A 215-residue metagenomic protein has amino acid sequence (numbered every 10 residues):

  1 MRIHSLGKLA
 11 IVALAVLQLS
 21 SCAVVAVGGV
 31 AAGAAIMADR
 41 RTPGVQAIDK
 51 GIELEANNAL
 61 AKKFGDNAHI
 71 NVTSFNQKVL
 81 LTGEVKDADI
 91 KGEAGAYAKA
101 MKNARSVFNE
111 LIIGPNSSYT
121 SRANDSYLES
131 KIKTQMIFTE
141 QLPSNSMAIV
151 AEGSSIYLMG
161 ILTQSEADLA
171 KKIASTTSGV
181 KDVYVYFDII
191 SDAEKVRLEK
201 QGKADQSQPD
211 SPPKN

Functional and structural regions predicted by a protein language model:
R2-G7, L14, S21-N215: N-terminal targeting leaders
